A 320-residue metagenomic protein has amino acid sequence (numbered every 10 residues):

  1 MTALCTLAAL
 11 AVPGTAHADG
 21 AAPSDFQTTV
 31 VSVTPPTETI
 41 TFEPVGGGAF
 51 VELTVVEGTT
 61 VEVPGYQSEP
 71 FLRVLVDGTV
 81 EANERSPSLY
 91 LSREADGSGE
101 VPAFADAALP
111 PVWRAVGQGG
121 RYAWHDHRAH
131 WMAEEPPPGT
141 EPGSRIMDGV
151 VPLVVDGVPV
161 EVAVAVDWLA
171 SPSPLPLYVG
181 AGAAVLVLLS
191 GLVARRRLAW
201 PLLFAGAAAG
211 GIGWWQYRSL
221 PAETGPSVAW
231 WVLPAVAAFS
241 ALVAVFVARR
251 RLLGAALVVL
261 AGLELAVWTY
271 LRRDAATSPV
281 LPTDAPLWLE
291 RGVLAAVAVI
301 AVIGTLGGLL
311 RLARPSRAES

Functional and structural regions predicted by a protein language model:
M1-A18: Secretory targeting and sorting signals
T2, P152, W200-G211, V258-L263: Alpha-helical transmembrane segments
P13, L192, L310-R311: Juxtamembrane cytosolic interface motif at the C-terminal end of transmembrane helices
G14-L169: Soluble extramembrane regions of membrane proteins in the secretory/endomembrane system
D25-E38, Q67, V80, A170-A183 (+3 more regions): Long, low-complexity, largely intrinsically disordered segments of eukaryotic trafficking/secretory proteins
S92-A95, S190-R195, V302-T305: Noncatalytic linker/hinge segments flanking ATPase motor cores
P172-W230: Core alpha-helical transmembrane segments of integral membrane proteins
L220-S320: Generic detector of multi-pass transmembrane helix bundles and their immediately adjacent loops in polytopic membrane
